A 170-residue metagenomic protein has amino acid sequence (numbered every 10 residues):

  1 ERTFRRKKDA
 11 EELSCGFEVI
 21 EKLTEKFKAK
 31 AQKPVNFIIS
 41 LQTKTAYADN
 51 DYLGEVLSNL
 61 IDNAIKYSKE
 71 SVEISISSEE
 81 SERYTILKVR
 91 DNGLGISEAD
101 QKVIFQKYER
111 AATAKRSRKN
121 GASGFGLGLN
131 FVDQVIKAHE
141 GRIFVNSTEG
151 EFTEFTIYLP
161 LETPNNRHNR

Functional and structural regions predicted by a protein language model:
R2-D9, L41, T45-A48: Conserved micro-motifs of the catalytic ATP-binding
A64-I65: Short helix-loop "hinge" at the ATP-lid/N-box region of the Bergerat-fold HATPase_c
D91: Acidic ATP/Mg2+-coordinating residue in the GHKL
I96-E109: Short conserved segment of the HATPase_c
E109-A122: Glycine-rich ATP-lid/hinge loop adjacent to the conserved G-boxes
G128, V132: Short alpha-helical Gxxx[C/S/T] motif in the catalytic ATP-binding
E140-G141: Conserved glycine-rich
